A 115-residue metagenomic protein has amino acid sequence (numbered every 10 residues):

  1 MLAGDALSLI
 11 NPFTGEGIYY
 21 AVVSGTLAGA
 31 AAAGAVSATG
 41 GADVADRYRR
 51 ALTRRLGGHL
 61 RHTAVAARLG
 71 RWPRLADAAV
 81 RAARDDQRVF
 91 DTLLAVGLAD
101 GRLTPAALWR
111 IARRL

Functional and structural regions predicted by a protein language model:
M1, Y20-V23, L27, D43 (+1 more regions): Conserved active-site and cofactor/substrate-binding residues in soluble primary-metabolism enzymes
M1-F13: Short FAD-binding loop at a beta-strand-to-alpha-helix junction that anchors the flavin cofactor in diverse
L7-S8, G25, G29, T63: Generic hydrophobic/packing signal
F13-E16, A67: Conserved short-loop catalytic and cofactor-binding motifs
I18-V36, Y48: An active-site-proximal "capping" alpha-helix that borders the catalytic cofactor pocket
A33-L115: C-terminal helical "tail/cap" subdomain of flavin- and related membrane-associated enzymes
